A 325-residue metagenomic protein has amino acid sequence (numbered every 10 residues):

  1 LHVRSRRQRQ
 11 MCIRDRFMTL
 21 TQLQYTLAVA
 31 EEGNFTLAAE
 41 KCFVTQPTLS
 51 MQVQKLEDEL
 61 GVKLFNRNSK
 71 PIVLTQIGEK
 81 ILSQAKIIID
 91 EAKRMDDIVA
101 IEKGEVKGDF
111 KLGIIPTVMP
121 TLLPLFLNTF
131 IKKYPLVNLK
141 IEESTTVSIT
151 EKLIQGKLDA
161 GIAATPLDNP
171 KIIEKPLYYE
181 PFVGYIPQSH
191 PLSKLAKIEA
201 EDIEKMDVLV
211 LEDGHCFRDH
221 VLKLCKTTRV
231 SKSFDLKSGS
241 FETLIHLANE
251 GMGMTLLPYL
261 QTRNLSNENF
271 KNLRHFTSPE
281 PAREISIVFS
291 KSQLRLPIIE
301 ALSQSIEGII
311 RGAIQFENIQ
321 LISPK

Functional and structural regions predicted by a protein language model:
L1-R9, I13-D15: Single conserved hydrophobic/aromatic residue that forms the stacking wall/gate of nucleotide- or nucleobase-binding
L27-T48: Short helix-boundary/capping micro-motifs
E57-Q76: A short LG(V/I)-centered, amphipathic sequence patch enriched for acidic residue(s) preceding the LG motif
K107-P170, S238: Central regulatory/effector-binding core of bacterial HTH transcription factors
T145-L158, A163-A164, G214-L273: Hydrophobic hinge/microswitch elements
N169-V208: Flexible hinge/capping segments at coil-to-helix
P170-P176, E180-P181, L195, E242-S292 (+1 more regions): Beta-alpha-beta core module
S193, D207-T228, R295-Q304, I310-I322: Secondary-structure junction motif
